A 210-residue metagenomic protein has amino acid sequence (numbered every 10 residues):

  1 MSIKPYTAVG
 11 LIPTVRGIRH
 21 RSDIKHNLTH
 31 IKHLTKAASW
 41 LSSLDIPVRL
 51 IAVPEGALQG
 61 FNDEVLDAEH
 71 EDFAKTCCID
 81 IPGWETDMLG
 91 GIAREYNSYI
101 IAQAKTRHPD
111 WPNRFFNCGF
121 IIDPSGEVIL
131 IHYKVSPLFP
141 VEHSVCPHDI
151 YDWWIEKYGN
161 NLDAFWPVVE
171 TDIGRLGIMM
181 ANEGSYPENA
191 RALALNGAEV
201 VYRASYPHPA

Functional and structural regions predicted by a protein language model:
I3-I24, A52, V168, R175-E183 (+1 more regions): Active-site-proximal beta-strand elements of phosphoester/diester hydrolases
K4-Y6, I46-R49, Y96-Y99, G174-L176 (+1 more regions): Loop/turn elements at helix/coil->beta-strand transitions in domains of secreted/extracellular proteins
Y6, M88, E95, V168-E170: A general secondary-structure boundary signal
R16-H26, C78, H143-D152: Acidic/histidine-rich helix-loop elements that form or flank divalent-metal/phosphate-binding sites at the catalytic
H26-A37: Short catalytic helix/loop segments, enriched in acidic residues and glycine and frequently bearing histidine
K36-S125, I129-Y133, P140, P207-A210: Cys-nucleophile CN-hydrolase/nitrilase-fold catalytic domain and related Cys-dependent amidase chemistry that acts on
H108-E199, R203-A210: Active-site catalytic loop in hydrolytic enzyme cores
